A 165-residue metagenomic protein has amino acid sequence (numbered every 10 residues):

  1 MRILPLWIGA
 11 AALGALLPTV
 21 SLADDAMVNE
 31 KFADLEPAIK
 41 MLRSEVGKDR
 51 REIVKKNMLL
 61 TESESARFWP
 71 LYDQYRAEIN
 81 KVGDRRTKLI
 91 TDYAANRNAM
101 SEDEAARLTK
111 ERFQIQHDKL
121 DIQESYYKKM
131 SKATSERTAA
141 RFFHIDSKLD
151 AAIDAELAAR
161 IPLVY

Functional and structural regions predicted by a protein language model:
M1-G9: Bacterial N-terminal signal peptides that target proteins for export
M1-R2, T19-A23: N-terminal targeting/docking segments
R2, G14-A15, A66: Hydrophobic alpha-helical transmembrane segments of integral membrane proteins, especially lipid-exposed positions
I8-P18: Bacterial N-terminal signal peptides
D24-F32, A38-M41, E45-K48, Q116-Y165: Amphipathic, charged alpha-helical segments and their helix-to-coil junctions in extracytoplasmic/peripheral assemblies
F32, I39-K40, R50-A133: Amphipathic alpha-helical segments
